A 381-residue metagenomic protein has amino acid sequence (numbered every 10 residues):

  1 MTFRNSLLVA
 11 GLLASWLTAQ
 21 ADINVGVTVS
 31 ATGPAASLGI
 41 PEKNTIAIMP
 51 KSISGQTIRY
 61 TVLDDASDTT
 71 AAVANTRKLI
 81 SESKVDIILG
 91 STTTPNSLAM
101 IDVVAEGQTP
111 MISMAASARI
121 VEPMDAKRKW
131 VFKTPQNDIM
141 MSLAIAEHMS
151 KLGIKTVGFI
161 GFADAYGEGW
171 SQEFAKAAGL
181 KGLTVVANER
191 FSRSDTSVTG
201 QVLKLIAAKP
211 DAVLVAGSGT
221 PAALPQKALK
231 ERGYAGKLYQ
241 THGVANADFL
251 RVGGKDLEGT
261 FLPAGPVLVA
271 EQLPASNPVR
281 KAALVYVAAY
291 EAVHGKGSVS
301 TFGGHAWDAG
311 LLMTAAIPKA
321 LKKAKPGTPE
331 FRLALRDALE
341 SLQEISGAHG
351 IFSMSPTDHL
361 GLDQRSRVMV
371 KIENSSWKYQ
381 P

Functional and structural regions predicted by a protein language model:
F3-L12, A21-P381: Extracytosolic ligand-binding ectodomains
